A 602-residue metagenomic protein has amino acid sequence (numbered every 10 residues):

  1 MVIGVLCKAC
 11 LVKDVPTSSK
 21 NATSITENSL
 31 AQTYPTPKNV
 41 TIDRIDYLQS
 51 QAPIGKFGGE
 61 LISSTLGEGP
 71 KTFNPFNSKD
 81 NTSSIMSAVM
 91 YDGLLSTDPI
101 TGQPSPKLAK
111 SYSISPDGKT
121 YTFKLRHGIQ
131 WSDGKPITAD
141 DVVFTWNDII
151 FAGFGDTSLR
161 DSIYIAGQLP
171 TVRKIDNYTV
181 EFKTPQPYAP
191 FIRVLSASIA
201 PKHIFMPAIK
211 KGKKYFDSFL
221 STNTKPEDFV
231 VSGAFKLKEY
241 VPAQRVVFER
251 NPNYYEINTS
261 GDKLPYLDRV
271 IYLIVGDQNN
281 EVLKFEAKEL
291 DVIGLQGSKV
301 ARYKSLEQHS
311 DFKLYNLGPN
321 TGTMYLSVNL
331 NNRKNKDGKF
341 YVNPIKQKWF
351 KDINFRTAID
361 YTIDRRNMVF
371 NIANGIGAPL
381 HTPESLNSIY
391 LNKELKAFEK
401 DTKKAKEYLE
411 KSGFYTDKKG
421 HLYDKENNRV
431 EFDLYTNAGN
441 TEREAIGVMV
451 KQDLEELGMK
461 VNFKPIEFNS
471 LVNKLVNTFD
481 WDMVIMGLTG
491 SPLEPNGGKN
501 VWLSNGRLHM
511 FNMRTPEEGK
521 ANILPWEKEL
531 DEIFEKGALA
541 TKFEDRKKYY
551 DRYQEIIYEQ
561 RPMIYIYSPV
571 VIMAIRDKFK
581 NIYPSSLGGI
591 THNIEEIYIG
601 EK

Functional and structural regions predicted by a protein language model:
M1-P16, N21-Q51, T97-I100, R126-S158 (+7 more regions): Extracytoplasmic/periplasmic ligand-capture domains
K38-Y47, G59-P116, N147, V230: N-terminal lobe/hinge region of extracytoplasmic solute-binding protein
Y47-Q49, G67-S84, L108, K135 (+5 more regions): A structural "hinge/loop" feature
K56, S113, R160-K213, E239-V241: Surface-exposed binding/hinge segments that line and control ligand-binding clefts or catalytic entry sites
E68-P70, G128-I129, P187-Y188: Acidic glycine-/aspartate-rich tracts in secreted/extracellular proteins
Y121-K124, Y178-T184, V246: A generic structural motif
A208-K210, I376-E394, I572-A574: Mature extracytoplasmic/periplasmic domains
I566: Active-site-proximal polar cores
